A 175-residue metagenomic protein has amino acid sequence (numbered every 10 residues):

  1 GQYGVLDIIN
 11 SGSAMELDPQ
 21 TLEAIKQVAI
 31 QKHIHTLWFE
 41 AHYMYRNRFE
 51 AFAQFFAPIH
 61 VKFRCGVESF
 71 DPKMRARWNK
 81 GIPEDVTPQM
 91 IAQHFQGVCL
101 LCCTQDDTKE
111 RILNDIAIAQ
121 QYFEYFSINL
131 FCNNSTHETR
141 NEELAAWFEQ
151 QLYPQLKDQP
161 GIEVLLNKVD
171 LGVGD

Functional and structural regions predicted by a protein language model:
G1-P19, A29-R48, I59-D85, G97-L101 (+1 more regions): Core AdoMet radical
E16-D18, R48-A51, E138-T139, G172-D175: Short, solvent-exposed polar/charged micro-motifs at secondary-structure junctions
L17-K26, Y45-F56, K109-L113: Distinct, well-ordered alpha-helical segments
L17-Q20, W78-P83, D107-N114, R140-F148: Alpha-helix N-cap and loop-to-helix initiation/capping positions
L22-K32, P83-C99, L144-V164: Alpha-helix-loop-beta-strand connector modules within alpha/beta enzyme cores
I30-H33, Q54-P58, A92, Q120-Y122: Short, conserved loop/helix-junction motifs that constitute active-site signature segments in enzyme catalytic cores
D71-K73, M90-D115, I128-T139: Conserved strand-turn element in the central/C-terminal portion of the radical SAM core barrel that lines
L113-D175: Auxiliary Fe-S-binding modules of radical SAM enzymes
